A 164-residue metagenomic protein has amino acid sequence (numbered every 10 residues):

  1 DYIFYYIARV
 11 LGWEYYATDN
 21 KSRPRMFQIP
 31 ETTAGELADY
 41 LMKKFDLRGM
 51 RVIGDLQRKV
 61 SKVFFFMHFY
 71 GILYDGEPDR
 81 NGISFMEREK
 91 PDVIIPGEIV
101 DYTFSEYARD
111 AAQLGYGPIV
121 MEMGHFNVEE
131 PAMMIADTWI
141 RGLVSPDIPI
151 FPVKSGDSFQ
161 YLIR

Functional and structural regions predicted by a protein language model:
D1-R164: Active-site catalytic microenvironments in core metabolic enzymes, especially phosphate/sugar-handling
